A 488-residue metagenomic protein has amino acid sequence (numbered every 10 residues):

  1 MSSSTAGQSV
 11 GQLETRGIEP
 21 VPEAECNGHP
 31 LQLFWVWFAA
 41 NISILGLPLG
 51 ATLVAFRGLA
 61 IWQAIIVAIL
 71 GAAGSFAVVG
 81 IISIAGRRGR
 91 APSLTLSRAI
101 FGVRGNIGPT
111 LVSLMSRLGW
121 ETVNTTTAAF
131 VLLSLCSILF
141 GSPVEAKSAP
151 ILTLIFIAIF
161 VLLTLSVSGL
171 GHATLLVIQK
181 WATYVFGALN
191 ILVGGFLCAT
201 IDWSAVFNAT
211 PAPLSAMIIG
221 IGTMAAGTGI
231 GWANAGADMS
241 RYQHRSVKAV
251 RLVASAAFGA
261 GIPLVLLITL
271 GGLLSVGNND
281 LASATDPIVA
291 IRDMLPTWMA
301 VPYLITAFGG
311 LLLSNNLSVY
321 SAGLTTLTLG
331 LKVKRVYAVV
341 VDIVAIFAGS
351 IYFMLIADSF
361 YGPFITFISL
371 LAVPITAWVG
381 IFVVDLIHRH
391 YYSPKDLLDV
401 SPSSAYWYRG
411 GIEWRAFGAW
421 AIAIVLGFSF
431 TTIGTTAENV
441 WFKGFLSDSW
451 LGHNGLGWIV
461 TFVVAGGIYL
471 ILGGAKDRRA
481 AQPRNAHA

Functional and structural regions predicted by a protein language model:
M1-W62, A216-T223, Y242-R251, K476-A488: Membrane-interface "cap" regions at the ends of multi-pass membrane proteins
P20, V185, W378-I468, Q482-P483: C-terminal membrane-solvent junction of multi-pass transporters and transport-like membrane proteins
P30-L47, G194-T200, T210-L274, T297-V319 (+1 more regions): Hydrophobic, membrane-embedded alpha-helices of multi-pass small-molecule transporters
A55-G58, S83-I84, I100, G108 (+10 more regions): Membrane-water interface regions at transmembrane-helix termini and the short interhelical loops of multi-pass membrane
V67-F101, L111-T126, G473-D477: Juxtamembrane transmembrane-helix boundary signature
T110, L139-G169, Y184-G195, G222-G236 (+3 more regions): Transmembrane alpha-helical segments of multi-pass small-molecule transport proteins
V123, I155-L197, P213, A254-A256 (+1 more regions): Membrane-interface loop-to-helix entry segments
T125, A129-L133, I138, Y184-T210 (+5 more regions): Hydrophobic alpha-helical segments and their helix-loop junctions in multi-pass secondary transporters
